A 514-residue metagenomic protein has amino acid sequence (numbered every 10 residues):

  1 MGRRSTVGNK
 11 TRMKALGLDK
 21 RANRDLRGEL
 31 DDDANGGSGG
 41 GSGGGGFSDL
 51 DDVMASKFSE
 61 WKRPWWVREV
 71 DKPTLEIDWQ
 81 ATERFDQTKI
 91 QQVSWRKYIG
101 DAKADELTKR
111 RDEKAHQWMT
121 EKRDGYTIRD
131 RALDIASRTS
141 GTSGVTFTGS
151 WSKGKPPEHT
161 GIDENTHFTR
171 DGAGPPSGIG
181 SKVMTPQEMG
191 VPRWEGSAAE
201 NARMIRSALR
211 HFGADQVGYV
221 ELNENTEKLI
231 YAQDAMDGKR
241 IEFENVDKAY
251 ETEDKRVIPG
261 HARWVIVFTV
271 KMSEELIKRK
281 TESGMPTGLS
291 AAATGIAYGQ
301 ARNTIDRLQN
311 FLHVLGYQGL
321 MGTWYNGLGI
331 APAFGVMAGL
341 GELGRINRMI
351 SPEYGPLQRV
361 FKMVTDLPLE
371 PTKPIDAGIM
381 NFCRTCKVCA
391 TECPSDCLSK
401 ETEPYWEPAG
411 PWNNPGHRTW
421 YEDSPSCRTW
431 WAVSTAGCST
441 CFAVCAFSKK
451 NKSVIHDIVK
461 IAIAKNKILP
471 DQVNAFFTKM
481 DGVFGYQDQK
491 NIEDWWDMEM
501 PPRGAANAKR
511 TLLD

Functional and structural regions predicted by a protein language model:
G2-D32, G36, G45-Q80, E401-D514: Flanking helices and flexible, charged tails adjoining ferredoxin-like Fe-S electron-transfer domains in multi-subunit
G2-G36, G41-L276, E282-S283: Non-catalytic, usually N-terminal nucleic-acid engagement modules in DNA/RNA processing proteins
E195, F212-K449, V459-A464: Catalytic cores of enzyme domains
